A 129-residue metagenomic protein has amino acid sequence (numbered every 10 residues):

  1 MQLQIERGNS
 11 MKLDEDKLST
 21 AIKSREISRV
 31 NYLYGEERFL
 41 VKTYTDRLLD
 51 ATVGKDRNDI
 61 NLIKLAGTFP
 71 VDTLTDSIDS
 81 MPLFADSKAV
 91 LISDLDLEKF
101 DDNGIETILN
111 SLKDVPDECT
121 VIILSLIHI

Functional and structural regions predicted by a protein language model:
Q2-D16, S28-N31, R38-K42, R47-I127: Non-catalytic interfacial helical region
D16-I22: Pre-Walker A adenine-sensing motif
S24-E26: Short, flexible turn/loop "capping" segments at secondary-structure junctions
